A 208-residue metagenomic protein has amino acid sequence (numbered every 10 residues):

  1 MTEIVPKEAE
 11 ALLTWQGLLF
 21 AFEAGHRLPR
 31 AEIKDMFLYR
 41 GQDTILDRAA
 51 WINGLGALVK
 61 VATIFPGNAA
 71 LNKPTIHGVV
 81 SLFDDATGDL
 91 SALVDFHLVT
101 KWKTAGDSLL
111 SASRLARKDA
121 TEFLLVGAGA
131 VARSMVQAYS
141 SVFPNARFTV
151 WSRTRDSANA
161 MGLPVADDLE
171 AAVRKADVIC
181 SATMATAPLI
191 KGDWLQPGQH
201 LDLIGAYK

Functional and structural regions predicted by a protein language model:
M1-K101, L109, A116-D119: N-terminal ligand-binding/catalytic initiation module
L115-E122, P144, Q196-P197: Short helix-loop-beta connector
A128-G129: Glycine-rich Rossmann-fold phosphate-binding loop(s) that bind the pyrophosphate of adenine dinucleotide cofactors
A132-R133: N-terminal Rossmann-fold NAD(P) dinucleotide-binding loop
V136, S140: Gly/Ala-rich phosphate-binding loop of Rossmann-like dinucleotide-binding domains, activating on the conserved
S141-M161: NAD(P)-binding Rossmann-fold cofactor-contacting core
L163-K208: Rossmann-like adenosine-cofactor binding region
